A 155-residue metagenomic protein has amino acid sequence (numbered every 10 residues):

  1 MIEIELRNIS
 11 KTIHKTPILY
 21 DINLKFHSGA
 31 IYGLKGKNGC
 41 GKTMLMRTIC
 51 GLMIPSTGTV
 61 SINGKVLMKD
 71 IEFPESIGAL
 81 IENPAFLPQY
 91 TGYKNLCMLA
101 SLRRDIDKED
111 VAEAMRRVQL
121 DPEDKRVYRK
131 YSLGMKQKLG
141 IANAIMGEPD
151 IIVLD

Functional and structural regions predicted by a protein language model:
I4, L19-D21: Conserved structural motif at the start of ABC-family nucleotide-binding domains
K35-K37: The feature captures the beta-strand-to-loop junction immediately N-terminal to the Walker
C50: Helix-to-loop junction immediately C-terminal to a conserved catalytic motif
G58-F73: Conserved ABC transporter NBD signature motif
C97, K108-D124: Conserved ABC ATPase "signature" region
I141: Hydrophobic anchor residue at the start of the ABC signature
